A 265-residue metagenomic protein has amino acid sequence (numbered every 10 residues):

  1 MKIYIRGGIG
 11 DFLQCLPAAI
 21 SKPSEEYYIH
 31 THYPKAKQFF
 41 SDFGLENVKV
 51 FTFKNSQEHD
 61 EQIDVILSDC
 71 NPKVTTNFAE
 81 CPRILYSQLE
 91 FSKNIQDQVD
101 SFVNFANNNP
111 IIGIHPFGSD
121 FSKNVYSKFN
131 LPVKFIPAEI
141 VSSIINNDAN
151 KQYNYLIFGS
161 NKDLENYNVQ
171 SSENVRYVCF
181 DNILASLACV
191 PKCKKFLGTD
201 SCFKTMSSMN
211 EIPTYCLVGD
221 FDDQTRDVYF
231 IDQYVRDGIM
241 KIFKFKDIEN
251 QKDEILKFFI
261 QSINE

Functional and structural regions predicted by a protein language model:
M1, E25-Y27, I111-I112, Y153-Y155 (+1 more regions): Hydrophobic anchor at the start of a short beta-strand that flanks the dinucleotide cofactor-binding loop
M1-T75, A185-A188, G198, F203-M206 (+1 more regions): Active-site and donor-binding regions of nucleotide-sugar-utilizing enzymes
Y4-L16, D120-I136: A short, glycine/small-residue-rich beta-strand->loop->alpha-helix junction that serves as a flexible
I9-P17, F135-T225: Donor-binding and catalytic core of enzymes assembling or modifying cell-surface/extracellular glycoconjugates
K35-V48, E165-E173, R226-V235: Short, aromatic/basic amphipathic alpha-helical patches
N47-K54, Y177-F180, D237-E249: Short acidic-hydrophobic, aromatic-tinged amphipathic segments that line or gate anion-handling sites
F53-S122: A nucleotide-sugar donor-handling region in carbohydrate enzymes
T205-E265: Nucleotide-sugar donor-binding patch of glycosyltransferase catalytic domains
